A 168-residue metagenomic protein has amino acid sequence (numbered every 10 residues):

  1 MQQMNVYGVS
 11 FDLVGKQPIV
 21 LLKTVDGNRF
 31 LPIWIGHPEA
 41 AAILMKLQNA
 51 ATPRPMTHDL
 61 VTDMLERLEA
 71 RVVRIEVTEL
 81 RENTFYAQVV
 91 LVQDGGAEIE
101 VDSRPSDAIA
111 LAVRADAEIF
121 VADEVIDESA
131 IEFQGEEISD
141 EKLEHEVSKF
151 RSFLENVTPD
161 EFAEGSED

Functional and structural regions predicted by a protein language model:
M1-D168: Divalent-cation
